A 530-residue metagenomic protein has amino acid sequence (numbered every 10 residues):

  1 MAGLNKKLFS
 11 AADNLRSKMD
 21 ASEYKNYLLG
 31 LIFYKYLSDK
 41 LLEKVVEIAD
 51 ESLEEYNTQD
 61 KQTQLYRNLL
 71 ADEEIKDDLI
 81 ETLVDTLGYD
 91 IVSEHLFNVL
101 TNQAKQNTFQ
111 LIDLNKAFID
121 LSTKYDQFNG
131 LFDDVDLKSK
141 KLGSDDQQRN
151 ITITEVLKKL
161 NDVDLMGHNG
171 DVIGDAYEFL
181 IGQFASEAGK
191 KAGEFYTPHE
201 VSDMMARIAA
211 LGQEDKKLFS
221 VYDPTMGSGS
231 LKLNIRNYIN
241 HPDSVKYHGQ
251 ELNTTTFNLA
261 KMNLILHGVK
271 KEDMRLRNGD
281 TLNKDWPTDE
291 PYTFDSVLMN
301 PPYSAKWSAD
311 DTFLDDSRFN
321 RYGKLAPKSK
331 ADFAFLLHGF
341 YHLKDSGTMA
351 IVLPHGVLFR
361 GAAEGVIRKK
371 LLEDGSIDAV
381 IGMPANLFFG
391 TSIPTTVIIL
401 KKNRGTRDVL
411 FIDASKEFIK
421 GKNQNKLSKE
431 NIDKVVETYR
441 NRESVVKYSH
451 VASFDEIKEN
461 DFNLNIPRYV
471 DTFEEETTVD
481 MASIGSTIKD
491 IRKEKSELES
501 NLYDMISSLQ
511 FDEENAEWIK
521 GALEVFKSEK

Functional and structural regions predicted by a protein language model:
M1-A209, R275-T281, G382-A385, R407-S415 (+4 more regions): Non-catalytic, mostly N-terminal accessory regions of nucleic-acid modification and defense proteins
K35-V45, F184, Q213, I239 (+3 more regions): A generic secondary-structure signal for well-formed alpha-helical elements
Y66, K284, P291-K530: A conserved structural/catalytic subdomain of Rossmann-like adenosyl-cofactor enzymes
D146, M166-N169, E194, G249 (+3 more regions): Alpha-helix initiation/capping motif
L165, E214-D215, H342: Surface-exposed acidic, glycine-flexible loop patches that form ligand/cofactor-binding and adhesion interfaces
K191-M299, S304-F313, F319-Y322, F333-A334 (+2 more regions): Conserved S-adenosyl-L-methionine
